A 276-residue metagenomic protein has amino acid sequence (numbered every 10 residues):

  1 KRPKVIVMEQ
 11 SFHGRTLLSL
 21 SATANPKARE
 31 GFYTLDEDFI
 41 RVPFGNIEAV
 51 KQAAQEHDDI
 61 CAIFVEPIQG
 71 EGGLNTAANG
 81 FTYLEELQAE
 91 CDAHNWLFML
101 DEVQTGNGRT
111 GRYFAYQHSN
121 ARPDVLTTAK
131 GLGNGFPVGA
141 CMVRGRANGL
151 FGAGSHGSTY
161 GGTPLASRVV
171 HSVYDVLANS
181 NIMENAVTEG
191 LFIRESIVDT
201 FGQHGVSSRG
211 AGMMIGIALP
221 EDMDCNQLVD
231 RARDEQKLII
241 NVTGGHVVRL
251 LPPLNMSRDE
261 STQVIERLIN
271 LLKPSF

Functional and structural regions predicted by a protein language model:
K1-F276: Conserved N-terminal phosphate-binding loop of PLP-dependent enzymes in the Aspartate aminotransferase
